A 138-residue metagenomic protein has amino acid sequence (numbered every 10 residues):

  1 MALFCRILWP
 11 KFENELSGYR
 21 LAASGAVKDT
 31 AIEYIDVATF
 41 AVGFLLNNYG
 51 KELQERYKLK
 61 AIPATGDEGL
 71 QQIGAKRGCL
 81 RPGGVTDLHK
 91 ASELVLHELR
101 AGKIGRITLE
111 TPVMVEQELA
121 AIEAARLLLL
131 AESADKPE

Functional and structural regions predicted by a protein language model:
M1-E138: Helix-rich effector regions associated with P-loop NTPase G domains
